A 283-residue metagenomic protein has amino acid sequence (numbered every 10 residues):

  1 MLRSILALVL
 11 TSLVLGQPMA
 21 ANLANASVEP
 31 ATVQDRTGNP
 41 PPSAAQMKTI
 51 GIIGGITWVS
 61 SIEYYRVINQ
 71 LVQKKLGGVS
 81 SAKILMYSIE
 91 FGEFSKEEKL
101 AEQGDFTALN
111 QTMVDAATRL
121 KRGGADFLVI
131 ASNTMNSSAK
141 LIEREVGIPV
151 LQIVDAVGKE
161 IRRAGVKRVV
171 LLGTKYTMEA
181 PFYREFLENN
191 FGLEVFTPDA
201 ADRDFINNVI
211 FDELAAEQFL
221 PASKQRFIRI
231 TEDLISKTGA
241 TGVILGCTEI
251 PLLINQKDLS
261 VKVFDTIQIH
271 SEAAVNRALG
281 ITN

Functional and structural regions predicted by a protein language model:
S4, P18, D35-T37: Positively charged, low-complexity intrinsically disordered regions
I5-Q17: Bacterial N-terminal signal peptides
G16, A20-A26: Boundary at the C-terminal end of the N-terminal hydrophobic targeting segment
V28-N283: Non-catalytic structural scaffold of enzyme domains
